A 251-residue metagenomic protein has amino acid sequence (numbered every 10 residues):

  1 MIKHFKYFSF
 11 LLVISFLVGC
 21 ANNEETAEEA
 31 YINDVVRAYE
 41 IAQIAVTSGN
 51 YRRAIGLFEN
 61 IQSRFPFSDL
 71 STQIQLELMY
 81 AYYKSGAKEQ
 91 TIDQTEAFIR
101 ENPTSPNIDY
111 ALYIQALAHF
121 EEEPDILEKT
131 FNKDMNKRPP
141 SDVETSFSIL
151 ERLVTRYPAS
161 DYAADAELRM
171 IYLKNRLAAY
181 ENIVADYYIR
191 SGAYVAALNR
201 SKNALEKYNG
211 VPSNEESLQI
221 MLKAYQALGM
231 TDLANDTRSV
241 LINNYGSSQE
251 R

Functional and structural regions predicted by a protein language model:
M1-C20: Sec-dependent bacterial lipoprotein signal peptides
I2, C20-R251: Acidic, polar-rich low-complexity tracts and alpha-helical solenoid repeat scaffolds
